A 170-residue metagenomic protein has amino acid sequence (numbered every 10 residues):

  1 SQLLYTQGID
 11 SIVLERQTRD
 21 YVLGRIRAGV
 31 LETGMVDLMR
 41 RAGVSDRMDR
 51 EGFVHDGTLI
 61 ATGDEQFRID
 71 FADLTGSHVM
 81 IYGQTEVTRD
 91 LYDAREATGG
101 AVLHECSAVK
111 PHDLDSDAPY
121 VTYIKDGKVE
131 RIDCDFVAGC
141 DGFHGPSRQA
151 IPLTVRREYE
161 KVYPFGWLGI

Functional and structural regions predicted by a protein language model:
Y5-R27: Glycine-rich FAD pyrophosphate-binding loop
L23-T98, K110-S116: Active-site-adjacent segment of FAD-dependent monooxygenases/related oxidoreductases
A101-L103: General small-molecule cofactor/ligand-binding pocket signal
E105-V109, K125-D126: Conserved SAM/SAH-binding loop
G127-F136, C140: Core beta-strand elements of the Rossmann-like FAD/NAD(P) dinucleotide-binding domain in flavoenzyme oxidoreductases
G139-V155: Flavin (primarily FAD) binding-site architecture
